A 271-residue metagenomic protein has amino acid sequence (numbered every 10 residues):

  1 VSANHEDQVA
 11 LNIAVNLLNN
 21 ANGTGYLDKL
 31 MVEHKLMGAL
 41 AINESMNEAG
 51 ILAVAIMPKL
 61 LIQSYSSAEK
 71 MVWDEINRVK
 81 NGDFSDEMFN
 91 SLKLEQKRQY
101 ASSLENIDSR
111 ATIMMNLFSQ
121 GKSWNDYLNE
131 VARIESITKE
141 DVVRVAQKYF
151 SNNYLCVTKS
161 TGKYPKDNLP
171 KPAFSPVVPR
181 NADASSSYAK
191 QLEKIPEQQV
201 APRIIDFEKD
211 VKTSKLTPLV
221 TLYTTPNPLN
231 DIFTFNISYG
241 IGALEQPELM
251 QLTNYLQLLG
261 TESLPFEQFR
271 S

Functional and structural regions predicted by a protein language model:
S2, A21-N22, S45-S103, Q246 (+1 more regions): M16/insulysin-pitrilysin zinc metalloprotease superfamily fold
N4-H5, A21, I42-A49, E75 (+2 more regions): Scaffold signal of the M16-like zinc-metallopeptidase fold and its non-catalytic homologs
Q8, T24-G25, L36, N47-I51 (+11 more regions): Extracytoplasmic
N12-A14, L30, V54, V72 (+5 more regions): Buried hydrophobic packing residues in well-ordered domains
N20-K35, E48, N236-S271: M16/MPP (pitrilysin/insulinase) zinc-metallopeptidase core fold and M16-derived inactive scaffolds
D28, D126-S238: Proteolytic maturation boundary segments
M31-V32, D74-I113, E130-R133, Y154-P165 (+1 more regions): Acidic/histidine-enriched alpha-helical segments
G38-E44, L222-T225: Short beta-strand/turn micro-motifs at beta-sheet edges
